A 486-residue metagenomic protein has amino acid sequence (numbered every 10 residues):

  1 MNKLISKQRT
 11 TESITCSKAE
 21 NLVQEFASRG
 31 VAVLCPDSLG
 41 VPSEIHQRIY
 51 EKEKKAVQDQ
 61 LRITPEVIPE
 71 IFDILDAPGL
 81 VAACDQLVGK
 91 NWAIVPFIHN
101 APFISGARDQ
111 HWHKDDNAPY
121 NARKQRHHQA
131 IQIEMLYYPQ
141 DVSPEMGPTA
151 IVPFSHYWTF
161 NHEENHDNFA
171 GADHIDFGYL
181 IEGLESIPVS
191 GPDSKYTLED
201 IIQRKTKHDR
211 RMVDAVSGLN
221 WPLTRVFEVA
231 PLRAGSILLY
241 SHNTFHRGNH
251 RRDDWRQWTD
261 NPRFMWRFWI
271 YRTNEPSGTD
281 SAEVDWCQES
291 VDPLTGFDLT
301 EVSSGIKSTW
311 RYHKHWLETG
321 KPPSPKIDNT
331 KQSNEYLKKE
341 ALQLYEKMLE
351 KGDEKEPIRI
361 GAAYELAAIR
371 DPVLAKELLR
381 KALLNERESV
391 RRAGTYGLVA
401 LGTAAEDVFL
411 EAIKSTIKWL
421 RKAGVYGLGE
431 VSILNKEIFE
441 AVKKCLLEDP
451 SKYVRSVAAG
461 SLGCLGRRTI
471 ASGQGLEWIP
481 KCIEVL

Functional and structural regions predicted by a protein language model:
N2-H127: Non-heme Fe(II)-dependent double-stranded beta-helix
L4, Q8-R9, L239, T244-L344 (+1 more regions): Non-heme Fe(II)/2-oxoglutarate
F103, V152-F160, W269-E275: Short edge-strand/loop segments of extracellular domains
A122-P144, P231-L232, L239, I270: Short, conserved beta-strand element in jelly-roll/cupin
A130-L136, M146-P148, T224-V229, R263-M265: Extracellular structured ligand-interaction cores
E145-H246: Double-stranded beta-helix
K314-Y336, P357-P372, S389-A404, E411 (+2 more regions): Structural detector for internal amphipathic alpha-helices that build alpha-solenoid repeat scaffolds
Y336-E350, R370-L384, G402-K414, I433-L447 (+1 more regions): Amphipathic alpha-helical scaffolding segments comprising HEAT/armadillo-like alpha-solenoid repeats
